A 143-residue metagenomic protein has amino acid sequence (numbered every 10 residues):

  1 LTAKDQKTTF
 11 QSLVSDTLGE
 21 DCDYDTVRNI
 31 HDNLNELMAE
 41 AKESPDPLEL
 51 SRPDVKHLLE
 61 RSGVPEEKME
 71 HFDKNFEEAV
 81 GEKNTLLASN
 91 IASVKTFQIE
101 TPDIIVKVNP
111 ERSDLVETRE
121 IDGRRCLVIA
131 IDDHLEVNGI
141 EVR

Functional and structural regions predicted by a protein language model:
L1-S93: Long, hydrophobic alpha/beta structural blocks
E60, V64-R143: C-terminal, beta-strand-rich globular interaction domains
